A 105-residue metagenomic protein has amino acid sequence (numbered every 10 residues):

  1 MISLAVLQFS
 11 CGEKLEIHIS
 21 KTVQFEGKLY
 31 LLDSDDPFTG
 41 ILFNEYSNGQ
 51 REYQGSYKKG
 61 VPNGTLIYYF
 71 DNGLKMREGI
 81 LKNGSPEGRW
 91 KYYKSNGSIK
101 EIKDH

Functional and structural regions predicted by a protein language model:
L4-H105: Glycine/tyrosine- and acidic-biased, solvent-exposed loop/turn segments at the edges of beta-strands
